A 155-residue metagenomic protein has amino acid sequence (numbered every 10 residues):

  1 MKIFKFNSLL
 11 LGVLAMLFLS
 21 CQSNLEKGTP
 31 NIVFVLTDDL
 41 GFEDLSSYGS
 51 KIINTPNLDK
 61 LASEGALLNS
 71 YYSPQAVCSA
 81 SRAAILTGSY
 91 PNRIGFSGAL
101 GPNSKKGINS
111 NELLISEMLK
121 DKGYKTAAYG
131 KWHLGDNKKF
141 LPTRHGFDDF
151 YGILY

Functional and structural regions predicted by a protein language model:
K2-L9, L19-Y155: Formylglycine-dependent sulfatase
L11-A15: Hydrophobic helical h-region of N-terminal Sec-dependent signal peptides in bacterial secretory/periplasmic proteins
